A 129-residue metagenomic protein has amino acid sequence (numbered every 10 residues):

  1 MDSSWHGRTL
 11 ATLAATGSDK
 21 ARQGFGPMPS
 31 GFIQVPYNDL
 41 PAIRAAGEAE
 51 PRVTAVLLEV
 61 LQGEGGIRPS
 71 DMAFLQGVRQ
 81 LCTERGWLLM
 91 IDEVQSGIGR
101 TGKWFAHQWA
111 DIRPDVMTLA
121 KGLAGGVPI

Functional and structural regions predicted by a protein language model:
M1-I129: Conserved N-terminal phosphate-binding loop of PLP-dependent enzymes in the Aspartate aminotransferase
